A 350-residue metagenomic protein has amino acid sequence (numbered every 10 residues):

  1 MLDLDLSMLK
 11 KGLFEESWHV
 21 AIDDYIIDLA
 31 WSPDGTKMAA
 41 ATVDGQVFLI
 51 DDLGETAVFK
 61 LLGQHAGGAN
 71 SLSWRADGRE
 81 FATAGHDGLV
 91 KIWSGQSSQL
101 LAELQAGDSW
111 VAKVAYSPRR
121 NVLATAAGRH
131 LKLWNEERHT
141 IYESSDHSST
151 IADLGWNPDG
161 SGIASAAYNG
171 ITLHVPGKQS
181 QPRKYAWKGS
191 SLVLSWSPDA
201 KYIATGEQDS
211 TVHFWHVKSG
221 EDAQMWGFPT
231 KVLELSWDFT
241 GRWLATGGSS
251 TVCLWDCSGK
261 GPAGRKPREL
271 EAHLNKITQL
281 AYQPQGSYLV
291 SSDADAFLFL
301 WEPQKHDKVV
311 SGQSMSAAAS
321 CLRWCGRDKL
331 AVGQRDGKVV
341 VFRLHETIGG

Functional and structural regions predicted by a protein language model:
L2-D24, G54: A short helix->beta-strand "capping" segment at the edge of beta-propeller domains
E15-H19, A57-L62, Q99-L104, H139-S144 (+4 more regions): A short beta-strand motif characteristic of beta-propeller blades
H19-I26, L62-A69, Q105-V111, S145-I151 (+4 more regions): WD40/WD-repeat beta-propeller blade N-cap
P33-D34, A76-D77, P118-R119, P158-D159 (+4 more regions): Residue-level detector of Asp-centered blade-edge/turn motifs that repeat once per structural unit in beta-propeller
A41-D44, A84-D87, T125-G128, A166-N169 (+4 more regions): Conserved strand-to-loop turn within each blade of WD40 beta-propeller repeats
V47-D51, V90-W93, K132-N135, T172-V175 (+4 more regions): WD40-repeat beta-propellers
